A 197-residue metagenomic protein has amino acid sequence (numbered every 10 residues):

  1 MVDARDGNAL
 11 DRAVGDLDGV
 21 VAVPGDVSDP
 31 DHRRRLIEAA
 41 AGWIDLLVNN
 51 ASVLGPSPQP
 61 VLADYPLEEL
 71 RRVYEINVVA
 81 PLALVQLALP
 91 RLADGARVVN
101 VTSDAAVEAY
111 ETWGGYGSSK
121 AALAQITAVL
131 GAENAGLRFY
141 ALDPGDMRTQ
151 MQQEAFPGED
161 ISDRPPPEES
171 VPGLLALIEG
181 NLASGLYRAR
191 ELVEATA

Functional and structural regions predicted by a protein language model:
M1-R12: Conserved glycine-rich Rossmann-like NAD(P)H-binding loop of the short-chain dehydrogenase/reductase
D6-N8, V23-R35, L67: The beta1-alpha1 cofactor-binding region of Rossmann-like NAD(H)/NADP(H)-dependent oxidoreductases
N50-P58: Conserved NAD(P)H cofactor-binding loop of Rossmann-fold oxidoreductase domains
P58-L62, P66-R71: Substrate-binding pocket helix/loop in short-chain dehydrogenase/reductase
V85, S119: Active-site helix of classical SDR
S103: Residue(s) in the substrate-gating loop at a strand-loop-helix junction that position the organic substrate next
L137, A141-P144, T149, P157-A197: C-terminal helical subdomain
